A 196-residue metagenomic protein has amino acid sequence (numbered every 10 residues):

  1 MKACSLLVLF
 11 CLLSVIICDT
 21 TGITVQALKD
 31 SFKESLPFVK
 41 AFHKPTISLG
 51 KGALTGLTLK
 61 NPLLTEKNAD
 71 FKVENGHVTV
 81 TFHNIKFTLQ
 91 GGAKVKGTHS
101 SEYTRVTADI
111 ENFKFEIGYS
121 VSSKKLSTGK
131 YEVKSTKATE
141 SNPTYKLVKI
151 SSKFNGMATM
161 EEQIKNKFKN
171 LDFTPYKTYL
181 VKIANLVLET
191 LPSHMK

Functional and structural regions predicted by a protein language model:
C4-L126, K130-E132, F173, K177 (+2 more regions): Tubular lipid-binding modules of the TULIP superfamily
K130-N166: Short acidic, glycine/tyrosine-flanked loop/strand segments centered on an H-E-D-like triad
K153-V187: Compositionally biased, intrinsically disordered linkers/stalks adjacent to structured regions
